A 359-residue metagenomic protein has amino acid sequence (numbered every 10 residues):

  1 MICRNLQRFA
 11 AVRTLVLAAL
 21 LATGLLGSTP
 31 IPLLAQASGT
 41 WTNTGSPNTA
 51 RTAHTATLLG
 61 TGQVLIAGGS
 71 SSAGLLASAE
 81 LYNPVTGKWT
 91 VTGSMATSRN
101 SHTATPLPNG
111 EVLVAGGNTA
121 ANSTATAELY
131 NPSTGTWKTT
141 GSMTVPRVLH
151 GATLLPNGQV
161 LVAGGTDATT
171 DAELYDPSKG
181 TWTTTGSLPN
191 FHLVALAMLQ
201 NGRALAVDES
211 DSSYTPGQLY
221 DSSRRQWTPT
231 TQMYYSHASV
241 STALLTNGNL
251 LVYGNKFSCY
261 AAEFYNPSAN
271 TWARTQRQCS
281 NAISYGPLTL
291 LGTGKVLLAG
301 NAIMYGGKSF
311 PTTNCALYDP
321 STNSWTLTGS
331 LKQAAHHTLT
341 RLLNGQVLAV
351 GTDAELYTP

Functional and structural regions predicted by a protein language model:
I2-C3, T14, L20-P359: Kelch-like beta-propeller repeat domains
Q7-L15: N-terminal Sec-pathway targeting helices
